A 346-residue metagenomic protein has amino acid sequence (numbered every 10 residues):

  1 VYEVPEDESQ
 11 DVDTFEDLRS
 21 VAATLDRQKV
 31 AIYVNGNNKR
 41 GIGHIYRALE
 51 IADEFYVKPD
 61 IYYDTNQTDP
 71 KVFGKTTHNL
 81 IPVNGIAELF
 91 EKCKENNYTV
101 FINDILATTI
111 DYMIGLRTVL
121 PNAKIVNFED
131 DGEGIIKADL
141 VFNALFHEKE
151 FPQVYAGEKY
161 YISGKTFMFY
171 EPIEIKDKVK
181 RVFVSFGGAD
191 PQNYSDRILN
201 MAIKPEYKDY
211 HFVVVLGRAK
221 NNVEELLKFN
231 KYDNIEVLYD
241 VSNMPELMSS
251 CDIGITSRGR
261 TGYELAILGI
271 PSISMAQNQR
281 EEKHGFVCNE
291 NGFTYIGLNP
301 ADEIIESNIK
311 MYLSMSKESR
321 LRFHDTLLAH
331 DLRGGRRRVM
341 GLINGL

Functional and structural regions predicted by a protein language model:
Y2-A22, K137-N193, V223: A nucleotide-sugar donor-handling region in carbohydrate enzymes
T14, L332-L346: C-terminal alpha-helical cap of glycosyltransferases
N37-G41, R47-E54, D64-G74, H78-Y155: Active-site and donor-binding regions of nucleotide-sugar-utilizing enzymes
G43-R47, I51, K178-N222: Conserved catalytic-core segment of nucleotide-activated headgroup transferases in glycan assembly
Y239-C251, A266-I267: Short acidic alpha-helix that forms the nucleotide-activated donor recognition element in Leloir-type transferases
S249-R260, I270: Acidic donor-binding loop of glycosyltransferase active sites
G262-N308: Catalytic binding pocket for nucleotide-activated donors in carbohydrate/polymer assembly enzymes
E318-R333: A short, well-ordered alpha-helix in the C-terminal region of glycosyltransferases
